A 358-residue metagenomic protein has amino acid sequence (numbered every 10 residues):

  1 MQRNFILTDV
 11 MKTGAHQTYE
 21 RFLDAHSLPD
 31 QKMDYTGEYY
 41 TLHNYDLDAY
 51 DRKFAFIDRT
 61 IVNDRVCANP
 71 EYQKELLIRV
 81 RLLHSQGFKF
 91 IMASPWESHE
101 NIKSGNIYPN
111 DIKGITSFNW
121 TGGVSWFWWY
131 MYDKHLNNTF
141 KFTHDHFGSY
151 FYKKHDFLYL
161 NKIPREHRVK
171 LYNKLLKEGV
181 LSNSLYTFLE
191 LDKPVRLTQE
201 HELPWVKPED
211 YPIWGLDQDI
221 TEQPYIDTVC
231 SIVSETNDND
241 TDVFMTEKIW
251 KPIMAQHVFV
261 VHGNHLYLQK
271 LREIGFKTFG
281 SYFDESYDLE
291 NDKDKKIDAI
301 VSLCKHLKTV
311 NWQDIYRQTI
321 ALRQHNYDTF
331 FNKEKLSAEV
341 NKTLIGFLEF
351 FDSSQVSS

Functional and structural regions predicted by a protein language model:
M1-V233, N239-T246, W250-S358: Pol beta-like nucleotidyltransferase catalytic core
